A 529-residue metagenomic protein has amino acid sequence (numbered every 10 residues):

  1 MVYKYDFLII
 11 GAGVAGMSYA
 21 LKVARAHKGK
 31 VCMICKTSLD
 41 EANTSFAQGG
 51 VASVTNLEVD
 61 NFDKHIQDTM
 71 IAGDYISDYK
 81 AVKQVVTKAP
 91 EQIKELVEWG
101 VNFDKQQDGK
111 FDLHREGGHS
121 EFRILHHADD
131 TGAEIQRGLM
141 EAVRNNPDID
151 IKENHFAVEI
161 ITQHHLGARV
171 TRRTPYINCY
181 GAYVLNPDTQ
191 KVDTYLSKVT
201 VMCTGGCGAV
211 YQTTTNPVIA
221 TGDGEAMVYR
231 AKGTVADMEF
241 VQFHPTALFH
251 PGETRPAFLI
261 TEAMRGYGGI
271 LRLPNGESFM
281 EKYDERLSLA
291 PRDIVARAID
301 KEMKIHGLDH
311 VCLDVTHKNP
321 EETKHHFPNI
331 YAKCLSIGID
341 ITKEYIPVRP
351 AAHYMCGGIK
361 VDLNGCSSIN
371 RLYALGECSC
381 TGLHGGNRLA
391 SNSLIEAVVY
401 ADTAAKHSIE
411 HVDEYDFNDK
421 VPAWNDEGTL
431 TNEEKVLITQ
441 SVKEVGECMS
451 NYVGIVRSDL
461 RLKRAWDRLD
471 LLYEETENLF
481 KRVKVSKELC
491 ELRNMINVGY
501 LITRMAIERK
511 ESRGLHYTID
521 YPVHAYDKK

Functional and structural regions predicted by a protein language model:
M1-D6, Y19-K22, G29, S38-D40 (+9 more regions): Glycine- and aromatic-enriched mobile tails/lids
A12-V14: Glycine-rich Rossmann-fold phosphate-binding loop(s) that bind the pyrophosphate of adenine dinucleotide cofactors
G29-C35, D237: Short beta-strand "acidic-cap" motif of Rossmann-like dinucleotide-binding folds
T37-M70, D74, Q242-T246, R255-P256: Conserved N-terminal glycine-rich FAD pyrophosphate-binding loop of Rossmann-like flavoproteins
L39, M227, G233-I341, I346 (+2 more regions): An anion/pyrophosphate-binding glycine-rich loop and adjacent beta-alpha core in soluble alpha-beta enzymes
S77-P90, R123-E141, K152, T214-G222 (+3 more regions): Short beta-strand to alpha-helix junction loop
V97-K191, L196, C203, A247-P251: Conserved redox-cofactor binding core of oxidoreductases
E159-T171, P175-Y176, Y180-T189, I339-L383: FAD-site-proximal beta/loop scaffold in flavoenzymes
